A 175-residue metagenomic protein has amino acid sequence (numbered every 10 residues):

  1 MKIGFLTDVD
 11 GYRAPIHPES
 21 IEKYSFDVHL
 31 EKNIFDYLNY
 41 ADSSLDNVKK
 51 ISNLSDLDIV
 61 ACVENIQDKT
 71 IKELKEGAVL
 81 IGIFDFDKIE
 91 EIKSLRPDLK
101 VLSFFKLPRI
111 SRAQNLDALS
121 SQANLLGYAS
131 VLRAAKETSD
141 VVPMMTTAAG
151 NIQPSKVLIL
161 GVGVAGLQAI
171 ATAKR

Functional and structural regions predicted by a protein language model:
M1-D98: An N-terminal-biased, well-structured beta-alpha scaffold segment characteristic of Rossmann-like dinucleotide-binding
K2, K69-S155: Glycine/serine-rich phosphate-binding loop and adjoining beta1-alpha1 elements at the start of nucleotide-handling
G4-Y12, A134, M145-R175: Glycine-rich adenosine-cofactor-binding loop
P15-E19, S55, L125-A129, V164 (+1 more regions): Conserved active-site and cofactor/substrate-binding residues in soluble primary-metabolism enzymes
I21, I71, V131, A169-I170: Generic hydrophobic/aromatic pocket-lining and core-packing "Φ" positions
I21, S44, D98, D117-Q122 (+2 more regions): Generic alpha-helical propensity signal that fires on short helical segments and nearby coil/disordered stretches
